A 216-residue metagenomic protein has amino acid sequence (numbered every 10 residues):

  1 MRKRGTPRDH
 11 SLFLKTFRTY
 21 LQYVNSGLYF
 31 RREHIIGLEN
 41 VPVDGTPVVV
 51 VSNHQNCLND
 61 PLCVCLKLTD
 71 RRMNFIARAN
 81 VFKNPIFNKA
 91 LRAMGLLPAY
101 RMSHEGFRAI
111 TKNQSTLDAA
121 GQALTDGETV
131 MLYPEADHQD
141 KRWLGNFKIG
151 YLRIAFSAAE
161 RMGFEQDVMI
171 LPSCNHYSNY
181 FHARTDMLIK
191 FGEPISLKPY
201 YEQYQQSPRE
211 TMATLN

Functional and structural regions predicted by a protein language model:
M1-H10: Short, Lys/Arg-rich, polar N-terminal cytosolic tail immediately upstream of the first transmembrane signal-anchor
H10-E210: Soluble catalytic domains of membrane acyltransferases
